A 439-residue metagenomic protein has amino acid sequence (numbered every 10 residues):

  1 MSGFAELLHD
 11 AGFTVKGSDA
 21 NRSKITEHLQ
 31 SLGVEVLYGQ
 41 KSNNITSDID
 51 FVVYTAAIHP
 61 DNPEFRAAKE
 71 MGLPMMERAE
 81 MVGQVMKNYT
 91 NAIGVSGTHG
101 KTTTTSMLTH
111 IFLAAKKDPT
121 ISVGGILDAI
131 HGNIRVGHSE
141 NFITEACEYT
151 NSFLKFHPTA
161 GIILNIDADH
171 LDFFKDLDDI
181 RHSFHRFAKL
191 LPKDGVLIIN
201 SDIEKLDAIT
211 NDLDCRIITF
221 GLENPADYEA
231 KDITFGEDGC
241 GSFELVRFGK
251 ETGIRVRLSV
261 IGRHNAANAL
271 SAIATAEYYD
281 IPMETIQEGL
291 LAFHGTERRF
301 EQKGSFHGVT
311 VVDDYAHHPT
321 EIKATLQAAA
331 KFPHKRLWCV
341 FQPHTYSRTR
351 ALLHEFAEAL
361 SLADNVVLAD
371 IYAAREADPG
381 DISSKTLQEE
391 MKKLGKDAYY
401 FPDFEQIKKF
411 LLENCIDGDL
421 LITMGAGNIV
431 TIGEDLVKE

Functional and structural regions predicted by a protein language model:
F4-A11, Y89, D238-G239, F243 (+1 more regions): Nucleotide phosphate-binding/pyrophosphate-handling subdomain across enzymes that bind or process nucleotide phosphates
L7-F13, Q30, N43-S47, A56-S201 (+5 more regions): Phosphate-binding loop of NTP-binding sites
T14-G17, T120, V367, Y399: Conserved beta-strand positions in the Rossmann-like core of class I SAM-dependent methyltransferases
T14-H28: NAD(P)-binding Rossmann-fold cofactor-contacting core
S18, L37-Q40, M76-G83, S122-G125 (+4 more regions): Beta-strand->loop->alpha-helix junctions that form or flank phosphate-binding loops in nucleotide-handling enzymes
S47-F51, E140, D417-D419: Short acidic/histidine-rich motifs immediately flanking catalytic phosphotransfer sites in two-component signaling
A67-P74, D179, L190-G195, A324-P333 (+1 more regions): P-loop/Walker A phosphate-binding loop and immediately adjacent motor/lid segment at beta-alpha junctions
A357-D417: C-terminal helical cap/extension that packs against the catalytic core of soluble nucleotide-cofactor enzymes
